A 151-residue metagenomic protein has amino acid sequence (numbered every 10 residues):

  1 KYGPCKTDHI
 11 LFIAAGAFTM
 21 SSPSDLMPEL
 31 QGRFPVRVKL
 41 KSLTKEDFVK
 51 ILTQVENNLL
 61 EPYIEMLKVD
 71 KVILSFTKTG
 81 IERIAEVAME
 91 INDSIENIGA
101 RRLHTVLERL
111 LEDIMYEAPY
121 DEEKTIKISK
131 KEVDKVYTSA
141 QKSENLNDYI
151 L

Functional and structural regions predicted by a protein language model:
K1-Y63, I114: Canonical AAA+ ATPase core
K6, G32, K68, K78 (+3 more regions): Short flexible coil/turn linkers enriched for glycine and charged/polar residues that connect secondary-structure
T7-H9, P35, K71, E123 (+1 more regions): Broad gene-expression machinery/nucleic-acid interaction feature
L11-A14, R37-K39, I73-S75, R83 (+3 more regions): Structured core elements
L11-I13, E29, E90, S94 (+1 more regions): C-terminal engagement/docking regions of AAA+ P-loop ATPases
A17-F18, L43, K71-V72, T79 (+1 more regions): Short, ordered loop/turn segments at secondary-structure junctions
I64-M115: Conserved AAA+ ATPase small/helical "lid" subdomain
